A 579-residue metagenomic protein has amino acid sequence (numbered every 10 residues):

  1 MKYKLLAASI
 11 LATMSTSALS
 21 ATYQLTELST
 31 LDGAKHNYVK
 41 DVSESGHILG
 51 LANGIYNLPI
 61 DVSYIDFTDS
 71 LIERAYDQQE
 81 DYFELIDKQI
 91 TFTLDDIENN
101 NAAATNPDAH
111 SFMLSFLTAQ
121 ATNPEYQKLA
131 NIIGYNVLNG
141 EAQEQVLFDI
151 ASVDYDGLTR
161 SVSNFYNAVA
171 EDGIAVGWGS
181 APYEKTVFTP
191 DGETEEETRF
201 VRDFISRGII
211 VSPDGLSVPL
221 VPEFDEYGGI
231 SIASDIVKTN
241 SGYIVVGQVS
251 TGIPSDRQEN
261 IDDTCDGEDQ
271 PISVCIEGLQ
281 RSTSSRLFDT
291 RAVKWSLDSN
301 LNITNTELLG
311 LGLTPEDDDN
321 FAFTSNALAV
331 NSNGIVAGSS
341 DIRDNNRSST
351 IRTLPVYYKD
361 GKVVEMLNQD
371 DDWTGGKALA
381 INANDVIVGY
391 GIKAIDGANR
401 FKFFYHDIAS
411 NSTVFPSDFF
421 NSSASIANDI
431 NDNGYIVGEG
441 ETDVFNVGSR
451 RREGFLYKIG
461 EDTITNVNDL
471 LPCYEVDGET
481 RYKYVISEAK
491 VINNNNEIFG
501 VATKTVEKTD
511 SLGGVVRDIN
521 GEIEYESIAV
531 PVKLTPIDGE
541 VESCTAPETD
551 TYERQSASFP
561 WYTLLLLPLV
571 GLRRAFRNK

Functional and structural regions predicted by a protein language model:
M1-A7, F576-K579: Positively charged n-region of N-terminal signal peptides that target proteins for export
L5-I10, T563-L564: Sec-dependent signal peptide hydrophobic core
S15-A18: N-terminal signal peptide c-region/cleavage motif recognized by signal peptidases
S20-Y562: Residue-level hotspots at or immediately adjacent to binding/recognition sites across diverse folds
P560-R577: A cross-kingdom C-terminal cell-surface attachment/processing module
